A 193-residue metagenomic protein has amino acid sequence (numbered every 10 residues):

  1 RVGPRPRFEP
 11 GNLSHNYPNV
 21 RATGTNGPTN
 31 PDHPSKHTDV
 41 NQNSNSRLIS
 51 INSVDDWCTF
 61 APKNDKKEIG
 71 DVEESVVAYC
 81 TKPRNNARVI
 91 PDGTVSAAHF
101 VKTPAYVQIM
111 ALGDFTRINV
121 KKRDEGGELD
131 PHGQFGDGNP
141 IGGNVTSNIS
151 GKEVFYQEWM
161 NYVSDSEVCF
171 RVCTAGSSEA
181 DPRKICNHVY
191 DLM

Functional and structural regions predicted by a protein language model:
V2-M193: Mature, structured extracellular domains of secreted fungal proteins
